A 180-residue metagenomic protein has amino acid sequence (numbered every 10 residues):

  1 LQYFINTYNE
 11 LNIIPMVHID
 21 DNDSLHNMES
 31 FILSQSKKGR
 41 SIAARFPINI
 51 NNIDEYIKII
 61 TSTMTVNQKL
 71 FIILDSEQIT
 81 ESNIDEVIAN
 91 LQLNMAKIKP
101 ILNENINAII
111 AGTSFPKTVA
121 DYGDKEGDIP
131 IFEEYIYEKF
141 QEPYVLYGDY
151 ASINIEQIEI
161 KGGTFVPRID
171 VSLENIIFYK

Functional and structural regions predicted by a protein language model:
Q2-F165: Eukaryote-skewed repeat-based solenoidal scaffolds used as protein-protein interaction platforms, primarily
K161-K180: C-terminal structured domain segments
